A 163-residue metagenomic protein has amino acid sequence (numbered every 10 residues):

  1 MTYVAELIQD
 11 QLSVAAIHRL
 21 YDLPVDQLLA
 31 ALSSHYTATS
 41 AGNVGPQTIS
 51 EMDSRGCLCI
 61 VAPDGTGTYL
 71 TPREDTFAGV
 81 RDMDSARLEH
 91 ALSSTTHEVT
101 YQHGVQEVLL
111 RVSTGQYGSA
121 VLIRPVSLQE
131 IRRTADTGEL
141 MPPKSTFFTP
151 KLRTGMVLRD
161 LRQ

Functional and structural regions predicted by a protein language model:
M1-Q163: Surface-exposed, charge/polar-rich loops and edge strands
